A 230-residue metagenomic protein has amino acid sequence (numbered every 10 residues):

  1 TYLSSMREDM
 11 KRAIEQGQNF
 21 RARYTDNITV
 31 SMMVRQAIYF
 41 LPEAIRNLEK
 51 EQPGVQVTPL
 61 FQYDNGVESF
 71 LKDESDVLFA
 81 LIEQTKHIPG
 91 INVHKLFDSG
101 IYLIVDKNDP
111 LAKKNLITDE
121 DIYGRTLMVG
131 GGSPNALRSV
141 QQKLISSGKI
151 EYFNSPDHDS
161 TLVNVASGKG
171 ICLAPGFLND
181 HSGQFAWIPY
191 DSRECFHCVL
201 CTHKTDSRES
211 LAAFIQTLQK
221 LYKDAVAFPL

Functional and structural regions predicted by a protein language model:
T1-A22: Alpha-helical "hinge/linker" immediately C-terminal to small N-terminal DNA-binding modules
T25-T85: Central regulatory/effector-binding core of bacterial HTH transcription factors
M32-I38, I82-Q84, I101, D106-L116 (+4 more regions): Short coil/turn segments
F40, D119, Y123-G148, L211 (+2 more regions): Secondary-structure junction motif
E51, Y63-G124, F177-S182: Acidic, Gly/Pro-rich loop/turn segments at junctions of secondary structure
Y63-V67, L71-E74, L81, G132-W187: Hydrophobic hinge/microswitch elements
I88-H94, S99-G100, S160-E209: Beta-alpha-beta core module
E120-Y123, H197, C201-L230: Extended ligand-binding regions for polar small-molecule ligands
